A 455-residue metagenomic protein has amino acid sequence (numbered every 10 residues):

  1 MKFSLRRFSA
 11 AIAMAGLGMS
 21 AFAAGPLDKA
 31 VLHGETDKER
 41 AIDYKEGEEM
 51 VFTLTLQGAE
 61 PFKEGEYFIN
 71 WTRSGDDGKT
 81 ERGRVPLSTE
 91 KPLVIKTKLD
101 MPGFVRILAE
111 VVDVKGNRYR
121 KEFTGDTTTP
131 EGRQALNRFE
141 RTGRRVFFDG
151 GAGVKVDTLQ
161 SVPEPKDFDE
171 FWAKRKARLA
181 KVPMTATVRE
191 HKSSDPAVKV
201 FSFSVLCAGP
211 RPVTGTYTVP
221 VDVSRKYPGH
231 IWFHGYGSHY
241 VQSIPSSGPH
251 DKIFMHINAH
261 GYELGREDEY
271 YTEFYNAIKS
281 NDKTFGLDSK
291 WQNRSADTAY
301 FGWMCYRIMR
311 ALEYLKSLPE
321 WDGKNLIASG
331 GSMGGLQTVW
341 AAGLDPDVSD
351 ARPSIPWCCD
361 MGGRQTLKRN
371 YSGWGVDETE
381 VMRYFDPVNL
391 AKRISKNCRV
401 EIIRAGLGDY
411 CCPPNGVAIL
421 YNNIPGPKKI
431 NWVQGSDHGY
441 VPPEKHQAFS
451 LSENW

Functional and structural regions predicted by a protein language model:
A23-Y44: Short, compositionally biased P/S/T/A/G/V-rich stretches that sit at domain boundaries
E35-I42, R82, A177-S224: N-terminal cap/lid segment of alpha/beta-hydrolase-fold proteins
G215-Y217, R225-Y236, M255: Short beta-strand element of the alpha/beta-hydrolase
V241-Y306, D360-N370: Cap/lid segment of the alpha/beta-hydrolase catalytic domain
R266-Y271, G331, G335-E380, W432 (+1 more regions): Hydrolase active-site cap/lid region
W321-G331: Alpha/beta-hydrolase fold nucleophile elbow
Q365-I424, W432: The feature captures the conserved acid-bearing segment of alpha/beta-hydrolase catalytic domains
A418-W455: C-terminal catalytic histidine-bearing segment of alpha/beta-hydrolase fold enzymes
